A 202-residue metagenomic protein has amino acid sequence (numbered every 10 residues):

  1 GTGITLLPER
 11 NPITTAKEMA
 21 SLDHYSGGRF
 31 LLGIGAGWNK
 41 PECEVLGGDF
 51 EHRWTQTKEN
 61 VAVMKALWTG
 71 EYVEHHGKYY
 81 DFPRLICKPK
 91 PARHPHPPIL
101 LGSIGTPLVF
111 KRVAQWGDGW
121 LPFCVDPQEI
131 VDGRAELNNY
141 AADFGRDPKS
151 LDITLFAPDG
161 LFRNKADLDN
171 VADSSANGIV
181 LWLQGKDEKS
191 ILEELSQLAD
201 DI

Functional and structural regions predicted by a protein language model:
G1-I202: Active-site-adjacent structural elements that line small-molecule/cofactor binding pockets in enzymes
